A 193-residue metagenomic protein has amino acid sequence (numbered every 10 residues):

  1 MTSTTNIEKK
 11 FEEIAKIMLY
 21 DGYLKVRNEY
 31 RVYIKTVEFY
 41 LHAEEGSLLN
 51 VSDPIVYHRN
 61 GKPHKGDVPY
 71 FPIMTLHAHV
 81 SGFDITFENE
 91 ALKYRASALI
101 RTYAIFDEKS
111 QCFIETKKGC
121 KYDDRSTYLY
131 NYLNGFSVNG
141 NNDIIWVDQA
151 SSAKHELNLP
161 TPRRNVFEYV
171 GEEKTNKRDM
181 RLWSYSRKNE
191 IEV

Functional and structural regions predicted by a protein language model:
M1-V193: A cross-family signal for N-terminal binding/gating loops and helix N-caps that shape access to the active site
